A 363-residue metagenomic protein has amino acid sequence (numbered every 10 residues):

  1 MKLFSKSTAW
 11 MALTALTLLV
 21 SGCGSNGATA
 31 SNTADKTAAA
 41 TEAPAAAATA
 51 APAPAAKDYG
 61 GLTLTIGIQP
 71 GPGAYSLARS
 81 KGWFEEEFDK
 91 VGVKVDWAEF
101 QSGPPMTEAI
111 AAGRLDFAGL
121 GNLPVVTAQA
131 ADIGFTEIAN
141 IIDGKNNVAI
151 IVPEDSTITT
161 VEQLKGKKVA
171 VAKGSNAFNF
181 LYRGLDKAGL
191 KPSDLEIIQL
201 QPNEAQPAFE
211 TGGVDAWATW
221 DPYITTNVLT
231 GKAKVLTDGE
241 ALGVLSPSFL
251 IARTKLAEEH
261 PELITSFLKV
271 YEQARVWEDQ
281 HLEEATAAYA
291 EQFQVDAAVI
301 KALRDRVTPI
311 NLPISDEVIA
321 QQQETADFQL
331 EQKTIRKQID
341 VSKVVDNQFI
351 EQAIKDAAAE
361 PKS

Functional and structural regions predicted by a protein language model:
L18-G22: C-terminal motif of bacterial Sec signal peptides marking the signal peptidase cleavage site
C23-D35: Bacterial lipoprotein signal-peptidase II cleavage site
D35, D327-S363: Conserved C-terminal helix/tail region of periplasmic/extracytoplasmic solute-binding proteins
A56-S80, G174: Extracytoplasmic "Venus flytrap"
Y75-A78, A98-F135, N146-T159, F178-N179 (+2 more regions): Pocket-flanking alpha-helical
L123-P124, I197-I198, N203-E291: Pocket-lining segment of extracytoplasmic ligand-binding domains
P153-K168, E259-P261: Flexible hinge/capping segments at coil-to-helix
E258-R336: Secondary-structure end/capping motifs
